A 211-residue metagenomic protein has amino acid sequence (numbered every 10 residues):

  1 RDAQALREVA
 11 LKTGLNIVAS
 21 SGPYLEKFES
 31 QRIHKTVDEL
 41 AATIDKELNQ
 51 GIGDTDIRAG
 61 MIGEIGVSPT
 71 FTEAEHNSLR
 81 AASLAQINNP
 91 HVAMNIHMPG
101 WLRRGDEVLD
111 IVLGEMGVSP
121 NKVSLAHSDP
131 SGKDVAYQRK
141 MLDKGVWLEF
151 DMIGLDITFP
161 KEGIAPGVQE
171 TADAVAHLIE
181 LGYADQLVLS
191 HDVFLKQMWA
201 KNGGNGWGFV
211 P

Functional and structural regions predicted by a protein language model:
A3-K12, I44-D54, V135-D143, A172-A184: Short amphipathic alpha-helices and their capping/turn segments at secondary-structure boundaries
L6-R7, E73-N77, W101-M116, D134-L142: Distinct, well-ordered alpha-helical segments
E8-L11, N16-H91, W147, I153-G154 (+1 more regions): Active-site gating/metal-coordination segments in enzymes
G22-E26, V67, P99-W101, A126-S131 (+2 more regions): Active-site beta-loop-alpha junctions enriched in small/polar residues
P90-V92, G114-N121, K140-E149, D185: Glycine-enriched alpha-helix->loop->beta-strand junction motifs that scaffold or abut catalytic
N95-H97, F150-D151, Y183-G204: Short acidic/histidine-rich active-site segments
V123-V135, G154-V175: Active-site glycine- and acidic-residue-rich loops that bind and position anionic ligands or nucleotide-like cofactors
N205-P211: Mid-to-C-terminal alpha-helical segments outside catalytic/metal-binding sites
